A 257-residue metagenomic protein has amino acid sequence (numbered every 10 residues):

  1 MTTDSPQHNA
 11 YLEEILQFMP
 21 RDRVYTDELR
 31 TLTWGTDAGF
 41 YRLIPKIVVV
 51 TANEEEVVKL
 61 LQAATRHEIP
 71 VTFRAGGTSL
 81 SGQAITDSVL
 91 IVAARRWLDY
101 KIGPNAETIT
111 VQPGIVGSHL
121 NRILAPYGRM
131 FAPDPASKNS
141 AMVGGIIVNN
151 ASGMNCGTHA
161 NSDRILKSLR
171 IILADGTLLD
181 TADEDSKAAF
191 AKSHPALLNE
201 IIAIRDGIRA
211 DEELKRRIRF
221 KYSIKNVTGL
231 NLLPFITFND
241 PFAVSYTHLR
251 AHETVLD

Functional and structural regions predicted by a protein language model:
M1-A38, R66-V71: N-terminal accessory segments
T3, I15, G39-V71, V89 (+2 more regions): N-terminal glycine-rich flavin-associated loop
D37-F40, L80-I85: Short glycine-biased active-site loop of nucleotidyltransferases that positions the nucleotide triphosphate and helps
A38, E184-F242: Phosphate/pyrophosphate- and phosphate-bearing ligand-binding catalytic cores of soluble enzymes
K138-G144: Beta-rich nucleic-acid/ligand-interaction surfaces
I146-I147, A243-R250: Conserved phosphate/anionic-ligand binding catalytic regions in large, soluble enzymes, centered on
H248, V255-D257: Single conserved hydrophobic/aromatic residue that forms the stacking wall/gate of nucleotide- or nucleobase-binding
